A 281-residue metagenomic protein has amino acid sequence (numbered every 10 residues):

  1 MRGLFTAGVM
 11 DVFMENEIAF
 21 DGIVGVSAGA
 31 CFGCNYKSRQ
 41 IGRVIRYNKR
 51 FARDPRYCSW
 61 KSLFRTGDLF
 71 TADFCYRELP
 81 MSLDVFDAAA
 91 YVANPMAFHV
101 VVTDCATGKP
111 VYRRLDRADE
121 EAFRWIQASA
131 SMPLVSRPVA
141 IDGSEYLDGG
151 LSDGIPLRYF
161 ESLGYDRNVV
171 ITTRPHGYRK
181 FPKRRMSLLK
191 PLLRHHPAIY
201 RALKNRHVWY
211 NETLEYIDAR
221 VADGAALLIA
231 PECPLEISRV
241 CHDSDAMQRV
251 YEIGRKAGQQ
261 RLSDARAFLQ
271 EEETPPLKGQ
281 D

Functional and structural regions predicted by a protein language model:
M1-V26, C34-D281: Patatin-like phospholipase
